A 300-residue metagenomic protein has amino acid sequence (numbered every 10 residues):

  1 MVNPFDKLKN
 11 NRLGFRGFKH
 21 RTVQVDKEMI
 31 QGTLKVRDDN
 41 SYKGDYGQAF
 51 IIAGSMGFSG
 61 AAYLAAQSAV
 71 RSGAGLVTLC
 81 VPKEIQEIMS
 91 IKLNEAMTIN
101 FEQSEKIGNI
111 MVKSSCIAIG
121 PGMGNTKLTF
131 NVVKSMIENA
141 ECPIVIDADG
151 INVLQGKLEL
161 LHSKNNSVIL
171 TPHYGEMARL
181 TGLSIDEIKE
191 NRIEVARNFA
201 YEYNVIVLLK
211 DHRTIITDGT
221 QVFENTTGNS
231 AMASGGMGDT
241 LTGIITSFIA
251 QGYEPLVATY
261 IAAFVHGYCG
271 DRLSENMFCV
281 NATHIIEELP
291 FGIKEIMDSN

Functional and structural regions predicted by a protein language model:
M1-I144, N152-I169, Y174, A178-N300: Small-residue (G/A/S/T)-rich helix-start motifs and N-terminal tracts that mark the onset
